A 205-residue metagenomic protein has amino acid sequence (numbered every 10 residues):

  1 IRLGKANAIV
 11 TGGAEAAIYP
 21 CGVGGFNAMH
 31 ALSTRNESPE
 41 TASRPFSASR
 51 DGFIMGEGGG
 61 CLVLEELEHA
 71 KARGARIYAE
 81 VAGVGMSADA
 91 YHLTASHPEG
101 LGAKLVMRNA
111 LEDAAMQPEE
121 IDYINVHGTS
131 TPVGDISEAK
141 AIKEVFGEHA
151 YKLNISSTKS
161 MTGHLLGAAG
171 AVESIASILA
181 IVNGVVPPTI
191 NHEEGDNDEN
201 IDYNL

Functional and structural regions predicted by a protein language model:
I1, I9, A14-G25, P118-G134: Conserved beta-ketoacyl condensing-enzyme motif
I1, K5, A28-I54, K140-A171: Conserved catalytic cysteine-centered active-site region of acyl-thioester-dependent Claisen-condensing enzymes
I1-E15, I54-A75, H164-V186: Active-site-proximal alpha-helical scaffold in enzymes
A6-A14, R76-V84, E119-V126, L153-S160 (+1 more regions): Beta-strand segments within the central parallel beta-sheet cores of soluble alpha/beta enzyme folds
A17-S43, C61, G85-L105, T129-E144 (+2 more regions): Active-site-adjacent elements of ketosynthase-type condensing enzymes
F26, V63, V81, I121 (+2 more regions): Conserved small-residue
P39-A114, Y123, T189: Condensing-enzyme catalytic core mediating Claisen C-C bond formation in acyl metabolism
V106-A114, A141, V145, S177-I181: Stable alpha-helical structural segments in soluble proteins, enriched in small hydrophobic residues
